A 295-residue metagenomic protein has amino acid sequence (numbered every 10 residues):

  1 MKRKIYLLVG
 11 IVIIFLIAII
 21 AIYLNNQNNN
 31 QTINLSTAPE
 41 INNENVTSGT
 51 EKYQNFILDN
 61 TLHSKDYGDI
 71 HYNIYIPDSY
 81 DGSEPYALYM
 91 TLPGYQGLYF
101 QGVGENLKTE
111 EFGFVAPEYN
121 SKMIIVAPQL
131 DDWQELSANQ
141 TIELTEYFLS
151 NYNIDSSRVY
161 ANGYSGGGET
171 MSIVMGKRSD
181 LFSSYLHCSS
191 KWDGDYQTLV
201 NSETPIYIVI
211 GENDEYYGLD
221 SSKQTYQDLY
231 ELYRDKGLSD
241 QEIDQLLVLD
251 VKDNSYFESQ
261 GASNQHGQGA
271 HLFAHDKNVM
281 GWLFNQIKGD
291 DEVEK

Functional and structural regions predicted by a protein language model:
I5-L88, E169, K236-Q245, D290-K295: A domain-start/cap signature at the N-terminus of enzymes
S79-E84, W133-S165: Gly/Ser-rich "nucleophile elbow"/oxyanion-hole loop immediately N-terminal to the catalytic nucleophile in hydrolases
Y86-L88, L92-I142: Active-site machinery of serine-nucleophile hydrolases
G94-L98, L130-E135, S165-E169, S190-G194 (+2 more regions): Solvent-exposed loop/turn segments at secondary-structure junctions within structured extracellular/periplasmic domains
G104-E105, G218-D235: Short alpha-helix in the alpha/beta-hydrolase fold that links the catalytic acid
S121, V200-I206: Short, proline-enriched alpha-helix->beta-strand connector loops that line the catalytic pocket of alpha/beta-hydrolase
N151, S157-N201: Primarily recognizes the serine-hydrolase "nucleophile elbow" in alpha/beta-hydrolase and SGNH/GDSL folds
V209, N213-E215, R234-K295: C-terminal catalytic histidine-bearing segment of alpha/beta-hydrolase fold enzymes
